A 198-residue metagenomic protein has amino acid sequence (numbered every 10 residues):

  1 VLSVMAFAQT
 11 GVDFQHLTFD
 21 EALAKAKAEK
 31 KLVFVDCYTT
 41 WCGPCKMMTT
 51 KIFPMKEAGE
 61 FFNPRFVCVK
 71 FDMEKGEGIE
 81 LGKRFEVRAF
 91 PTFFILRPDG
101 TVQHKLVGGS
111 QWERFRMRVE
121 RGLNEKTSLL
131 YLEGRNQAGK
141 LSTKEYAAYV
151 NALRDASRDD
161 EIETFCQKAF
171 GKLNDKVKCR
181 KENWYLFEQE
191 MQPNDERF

Functional and structural regions predicted by a protein language model:
V1-G11: Bacterial Sec-dependent N-terminal signal peptides
G11-L17, C37-T39, M48-G78, V87-F90 (+1 more regions): Thiol-based oxidoreductase modules, predominantly thioredoxin-like and allied folds used for disulfide exchange
F14-L32, F62: A short beta-strand-turn-helix
E29-C42: Short active-site neighborhood of thiol/selenol oxidoreductases, capturing the structured segment around
C45-M48, L81-G82, H104-V107: Short, solvent-exposed loop/turn and secondary-structure capping segments
V87-L130: Non-catalytic, surface beta->alpha helical segment in thiol-disulfide oxidoreductase systems
N136-F198: Oxidative protein folding and maturation machinery
